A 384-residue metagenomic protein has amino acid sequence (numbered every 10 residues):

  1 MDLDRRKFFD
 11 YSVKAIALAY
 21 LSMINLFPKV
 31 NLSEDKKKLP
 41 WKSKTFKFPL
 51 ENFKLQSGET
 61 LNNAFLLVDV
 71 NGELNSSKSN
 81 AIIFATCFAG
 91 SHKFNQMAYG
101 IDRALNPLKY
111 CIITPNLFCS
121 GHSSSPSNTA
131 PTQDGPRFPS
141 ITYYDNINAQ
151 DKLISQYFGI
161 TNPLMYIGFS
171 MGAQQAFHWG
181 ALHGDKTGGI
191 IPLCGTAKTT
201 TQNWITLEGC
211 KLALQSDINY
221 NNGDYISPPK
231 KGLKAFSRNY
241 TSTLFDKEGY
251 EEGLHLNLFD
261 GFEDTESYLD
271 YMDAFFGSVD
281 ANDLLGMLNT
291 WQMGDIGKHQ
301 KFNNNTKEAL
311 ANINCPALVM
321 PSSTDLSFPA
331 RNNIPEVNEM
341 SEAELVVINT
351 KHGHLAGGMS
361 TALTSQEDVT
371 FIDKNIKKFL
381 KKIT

Functional and structural regions predicted by a protein language model:
K7-K29: N-terminal export signals
M23-K42: C-terminal segment of N-terminal export signals and the immediately downstream linker at the start of the mature
D69-P131: N-terminal cap/lid subdomain of alpha/beta-hydrolase-fold enzymes
Y144-L164: Conserved acidic catalytic loop of the alpha/beta-hydrolase fold
K186-G188, P192-A274: Alpha/beta-hydrolase-fold enzymes
T306, P329-N338: Short alpha-helix in the alpha/beta-hydrolase fold that links the catalytic acid
I313, V319-P321: Short beta-strand/loop motif that positions the catalytic acidic residue of the alpha/beta-hydrolase fold
A343-T384: Catalytic active-site module of serine/aspartate enzymes centered on a nucleophile-bearing elbow/loop
